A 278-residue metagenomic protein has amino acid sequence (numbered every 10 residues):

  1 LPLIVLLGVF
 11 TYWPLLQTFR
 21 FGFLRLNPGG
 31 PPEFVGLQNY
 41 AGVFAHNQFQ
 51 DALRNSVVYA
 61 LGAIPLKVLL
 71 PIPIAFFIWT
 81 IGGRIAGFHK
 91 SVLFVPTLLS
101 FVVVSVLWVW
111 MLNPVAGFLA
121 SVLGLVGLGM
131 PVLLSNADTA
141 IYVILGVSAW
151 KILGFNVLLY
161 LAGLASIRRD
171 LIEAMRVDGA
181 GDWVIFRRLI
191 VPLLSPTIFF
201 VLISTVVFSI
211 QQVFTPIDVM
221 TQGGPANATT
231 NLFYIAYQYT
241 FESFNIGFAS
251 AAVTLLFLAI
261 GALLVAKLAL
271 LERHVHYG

Functional and structural regions predicted by a protein language model:
L3-G278: A structural signal for multi-pass alpha-helical bundles of membrane permease subunits that mediate small-molecule
